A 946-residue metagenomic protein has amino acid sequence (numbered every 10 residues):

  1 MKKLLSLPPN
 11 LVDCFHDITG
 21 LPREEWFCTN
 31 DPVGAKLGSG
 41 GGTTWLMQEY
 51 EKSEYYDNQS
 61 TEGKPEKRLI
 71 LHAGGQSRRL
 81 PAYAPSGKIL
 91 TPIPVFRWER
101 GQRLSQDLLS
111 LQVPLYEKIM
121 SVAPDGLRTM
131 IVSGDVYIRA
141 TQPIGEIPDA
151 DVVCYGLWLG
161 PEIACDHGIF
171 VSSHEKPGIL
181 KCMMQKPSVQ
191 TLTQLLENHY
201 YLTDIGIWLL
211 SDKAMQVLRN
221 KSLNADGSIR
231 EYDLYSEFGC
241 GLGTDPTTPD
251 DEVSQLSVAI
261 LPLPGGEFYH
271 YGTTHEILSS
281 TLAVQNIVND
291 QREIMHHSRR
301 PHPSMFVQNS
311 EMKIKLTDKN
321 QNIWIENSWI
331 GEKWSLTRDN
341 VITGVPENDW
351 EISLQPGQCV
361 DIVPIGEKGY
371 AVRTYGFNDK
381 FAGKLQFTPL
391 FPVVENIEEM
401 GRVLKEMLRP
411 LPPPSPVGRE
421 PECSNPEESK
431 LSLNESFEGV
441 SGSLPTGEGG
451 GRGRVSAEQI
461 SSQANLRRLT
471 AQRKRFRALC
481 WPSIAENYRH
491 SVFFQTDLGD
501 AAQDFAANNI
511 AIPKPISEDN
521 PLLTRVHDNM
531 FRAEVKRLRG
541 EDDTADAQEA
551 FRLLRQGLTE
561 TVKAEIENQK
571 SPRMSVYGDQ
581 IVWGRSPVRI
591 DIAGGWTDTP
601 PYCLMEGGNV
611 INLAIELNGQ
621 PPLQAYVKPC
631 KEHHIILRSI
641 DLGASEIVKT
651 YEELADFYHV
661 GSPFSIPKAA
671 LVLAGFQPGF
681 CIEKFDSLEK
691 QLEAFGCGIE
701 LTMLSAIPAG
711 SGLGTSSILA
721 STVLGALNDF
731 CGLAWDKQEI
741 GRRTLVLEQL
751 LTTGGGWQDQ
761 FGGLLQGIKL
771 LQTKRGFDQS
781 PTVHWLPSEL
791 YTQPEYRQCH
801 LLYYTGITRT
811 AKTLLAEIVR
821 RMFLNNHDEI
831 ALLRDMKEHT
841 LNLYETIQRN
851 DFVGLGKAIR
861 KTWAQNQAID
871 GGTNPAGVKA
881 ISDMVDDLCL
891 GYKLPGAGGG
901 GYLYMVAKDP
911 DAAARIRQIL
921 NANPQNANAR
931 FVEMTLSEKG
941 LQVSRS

Functional and structural regions predicted by a protein language model:
M1-R128, V132, Y137-G145: N-terminal glycine-rich phosphate-binding loop and ensuing alpha1 helix
K2-L7, C28, G34-K36, G40-E51 (+7 more regions): Left-handed beta-helix
L46, A550, L554-T561, A670 (+1 more regions): Stable alpha-helical structural segments in soluble proteins, enriched in small hydrophobic residues
N58-T61, R409-V455: Intrinsic disorder/low-complexity segments
P65, A84-G87, T91-D226: Conserved core of the sugar-phosphate nucleotidyltransferase
R79-P81, A140-T141, I163-C165, T191-T193 (+10 more regions): Short helix/loop capping segments that flank catalytic or ligand/cofactor-binding pockets
S86, L90, S711-A734, L764 (+1 more regions): DPxDG-like acidic metal-binding loop motif
S456-E693, R742-T752, Q760-L894, Y904-S946: C-terminal nucleotide
